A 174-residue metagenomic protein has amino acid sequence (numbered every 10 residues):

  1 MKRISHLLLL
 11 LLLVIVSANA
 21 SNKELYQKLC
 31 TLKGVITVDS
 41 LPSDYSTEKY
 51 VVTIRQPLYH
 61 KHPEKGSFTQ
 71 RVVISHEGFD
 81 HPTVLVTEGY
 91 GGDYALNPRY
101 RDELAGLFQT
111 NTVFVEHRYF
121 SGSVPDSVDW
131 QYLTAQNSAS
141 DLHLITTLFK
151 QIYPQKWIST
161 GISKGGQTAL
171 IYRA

Functional and structural regions predicted by a protein language model:
M1-E24: Bacterial Sec-dependent N-terminal signal peptides
A20-E103, L107-F108: Catalytic-loop region of hydrolases
T83-V86, T112-V115, I158-T160: Structural recognition of the beta-strand scaffold that forms the well-ordered cores of secreted hydrolase catalytic
D102-F108, Q151, Y172-A174: Short, surface-exposed basic-aromatic patches at helix termini and helix-loop junctions that form
A105-G122: Conserved alpha/beta-hydrolase
Y132-Q151: Alpha/beta-hydrolase active-site loop
Y153-S163: Alpha/beta-hydrolase fold nucleophile elbow
G161-I171: Glycine-rich nucleophile elbow surrounding the catalytic serine of serine-hydrolase chemistry
